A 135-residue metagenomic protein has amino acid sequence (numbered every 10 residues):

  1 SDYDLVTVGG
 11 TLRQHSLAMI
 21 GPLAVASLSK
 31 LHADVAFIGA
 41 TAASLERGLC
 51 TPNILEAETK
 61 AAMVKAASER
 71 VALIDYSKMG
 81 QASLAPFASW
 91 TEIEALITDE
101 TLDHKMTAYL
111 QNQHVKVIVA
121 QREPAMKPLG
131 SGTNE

Functional and structural regions predicted by a protein language model:
S1-E135: Conserved phosphate- and dinucleotide-binding cores of soluble alpha/beta proteins, encompassing both enzyme active
